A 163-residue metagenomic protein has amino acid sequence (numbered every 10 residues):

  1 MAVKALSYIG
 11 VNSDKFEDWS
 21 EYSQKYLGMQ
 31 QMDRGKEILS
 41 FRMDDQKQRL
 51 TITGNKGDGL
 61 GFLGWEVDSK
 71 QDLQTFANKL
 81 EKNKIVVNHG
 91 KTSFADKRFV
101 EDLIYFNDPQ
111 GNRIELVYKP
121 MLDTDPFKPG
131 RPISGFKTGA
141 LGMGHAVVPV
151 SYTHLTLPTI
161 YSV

Functional and structural regions predicted by a protein language model:
M1-E17, K47, L60-W65, L122-Y152: N-terminal beta-strand motif that seeds the catalytic metal site of vicinal oxygen chelate
A5-N12, S23, R34, S40-D44 (+3 more regions): Basic, Lys/Arg-rich alpha-helical nucleic-acid-recognition elements, primarily the DNA-binding modules of transcription
D18-S20, Q31-M32, M43, K56-G57 (+1 more regions): Extended intrinsically disordered, low-complexity coil regions enriched in Ser, Thr, Gly, Ala and often Pro
G28-G61, R113-P120, S162: Conserved short beta-strand elements that form part of the metal-binding/catalytic scaffold of enzyme active sites
Q46-I52, G57-G61, E66, Q74 (+2 more regions): A cross-kingdom feature marking solvent-exposed beta-strand/loop segments within repeated, beta-rich binding/scaffold
E81-G142: Vicinal oxygen chelate
H154, T159-V163: Single conserved hydrophobic/aromatic residue that forms the stacking wall/gate of nucleotide- or nucleobase-binding
